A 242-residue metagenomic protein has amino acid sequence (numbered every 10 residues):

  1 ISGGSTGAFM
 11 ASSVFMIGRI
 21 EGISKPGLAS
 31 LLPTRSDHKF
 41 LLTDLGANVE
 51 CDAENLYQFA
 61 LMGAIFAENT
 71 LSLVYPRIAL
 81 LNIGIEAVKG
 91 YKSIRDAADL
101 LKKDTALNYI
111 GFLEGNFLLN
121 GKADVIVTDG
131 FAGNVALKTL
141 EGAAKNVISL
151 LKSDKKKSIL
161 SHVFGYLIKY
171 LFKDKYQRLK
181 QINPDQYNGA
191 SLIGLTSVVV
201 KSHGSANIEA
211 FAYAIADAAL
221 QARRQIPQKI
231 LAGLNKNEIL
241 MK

Functional and structural regions predicted by a protein language model:
S2-G3, T43, N108-F112, T128 (+1 more regions): General beta-strand structural signal in soluble alpha/beta enzymes
S2-R19, I23-F59, E68, R95 (+1 more regions): N-terminal loops that bind phosphate or other acidic moieties and the adjacent beta-alpha structural core
S5-A8, I83-E86, F131-N134, S205: Short glycine-rich anion-binding loops that position phosphate/pyrophosphate groups of nucleotides and phosphorylated
V14-H38, L42, K122-I126, G130-M241: Glycine-rich phosphate/nucleotide-binding loop
L45-V49, I85-A87, V200, G204: Short beta-strand and adjoining strand-loop segment in the mid-core of the Rossmann-like NAD(P)-dependent dehydrogenase
V49-G111, G115, D124-V125, D129: Glycine-rich phosphate/diphosphate-binding loop of Rossmann-like nucleotide-binding domains
L118-L119: Structural alpha-helical scaffold elements that stabilize or flank donor/cofactor-binding regions in carbohydrate
